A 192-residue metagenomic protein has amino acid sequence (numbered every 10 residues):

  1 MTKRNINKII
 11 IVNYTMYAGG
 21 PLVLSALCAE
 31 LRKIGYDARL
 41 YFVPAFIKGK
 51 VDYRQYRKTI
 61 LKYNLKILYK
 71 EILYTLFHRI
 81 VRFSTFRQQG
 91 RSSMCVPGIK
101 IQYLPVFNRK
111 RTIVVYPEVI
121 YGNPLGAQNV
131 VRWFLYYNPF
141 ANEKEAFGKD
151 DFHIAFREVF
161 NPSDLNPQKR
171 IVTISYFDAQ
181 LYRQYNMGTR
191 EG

Functional and structural regions predicted by a protein language model:
M1-I113: N-terminal pre-catalytic "stem/leader" segment of glycosyltransferase-like enzymes
C95-G192: Catalytic core of nucleotide-activated saccharide and alditol-phosphate transferases
